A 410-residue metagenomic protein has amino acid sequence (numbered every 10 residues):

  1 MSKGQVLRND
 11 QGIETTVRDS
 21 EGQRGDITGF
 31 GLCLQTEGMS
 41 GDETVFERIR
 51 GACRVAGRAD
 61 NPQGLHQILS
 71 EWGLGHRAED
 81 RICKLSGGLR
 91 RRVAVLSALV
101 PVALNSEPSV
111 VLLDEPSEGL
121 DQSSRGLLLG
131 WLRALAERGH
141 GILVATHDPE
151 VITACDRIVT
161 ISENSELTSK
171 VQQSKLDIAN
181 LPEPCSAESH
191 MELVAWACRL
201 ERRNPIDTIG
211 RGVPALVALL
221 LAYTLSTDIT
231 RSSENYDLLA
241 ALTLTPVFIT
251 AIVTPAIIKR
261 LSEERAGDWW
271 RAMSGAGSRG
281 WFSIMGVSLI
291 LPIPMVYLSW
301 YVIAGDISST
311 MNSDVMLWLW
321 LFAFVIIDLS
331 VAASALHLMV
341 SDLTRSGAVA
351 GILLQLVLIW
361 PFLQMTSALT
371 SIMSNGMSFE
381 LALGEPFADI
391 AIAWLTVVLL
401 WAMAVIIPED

Functional and structural regions predicted by a protein language model:
G12-G31: ABC ATPase NBD coupling module
T36, G41-G57: Q-loop/switch helix immediately C-terminal to the Walker
R50, P62-R77: Conserved ABC ATPase "signature" region
R81-G88: Conserved ABC ATPase signature
V95, L99: Hydrophobic anchor residue at the start of the ABC signature
D114, D121: ABC-family nucleotide-binding domains
A145-H147: H-loop/switch region of ABC-family ATPase nucleotide-binding domains
A222, S226, D237-I258: Long, hydrophobic alpha-helical segments
